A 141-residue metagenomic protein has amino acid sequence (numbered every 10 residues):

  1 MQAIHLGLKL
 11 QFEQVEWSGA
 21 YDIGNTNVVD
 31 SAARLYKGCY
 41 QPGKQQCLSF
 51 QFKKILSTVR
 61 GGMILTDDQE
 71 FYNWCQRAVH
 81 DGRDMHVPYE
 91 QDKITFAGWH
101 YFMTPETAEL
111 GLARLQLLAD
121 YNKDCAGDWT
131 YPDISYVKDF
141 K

Functional and structural regions predicted by a protein language model:
M1-G38: PLP-dependent aminotransferase-like
R34-K141: Active-site region of PLP-dependent enzymes
